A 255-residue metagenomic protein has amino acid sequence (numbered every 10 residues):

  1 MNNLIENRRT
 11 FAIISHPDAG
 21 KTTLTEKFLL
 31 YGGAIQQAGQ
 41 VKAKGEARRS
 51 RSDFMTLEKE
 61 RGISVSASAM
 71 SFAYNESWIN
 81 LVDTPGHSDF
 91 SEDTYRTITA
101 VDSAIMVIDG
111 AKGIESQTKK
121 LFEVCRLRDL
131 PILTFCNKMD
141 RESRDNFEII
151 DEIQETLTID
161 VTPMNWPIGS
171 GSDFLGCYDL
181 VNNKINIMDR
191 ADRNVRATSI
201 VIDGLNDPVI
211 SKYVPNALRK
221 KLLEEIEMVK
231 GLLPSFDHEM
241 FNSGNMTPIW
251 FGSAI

Functional and structural regions predicted by a protein language model:
M1-A19, D109-I255: P-loop NTPase catalytic nucleotide-binding module
M1-I108, I114, P163, L205 (+1 more regions): P-loop NTPase switch module centered on the Walker A-proximal segment
